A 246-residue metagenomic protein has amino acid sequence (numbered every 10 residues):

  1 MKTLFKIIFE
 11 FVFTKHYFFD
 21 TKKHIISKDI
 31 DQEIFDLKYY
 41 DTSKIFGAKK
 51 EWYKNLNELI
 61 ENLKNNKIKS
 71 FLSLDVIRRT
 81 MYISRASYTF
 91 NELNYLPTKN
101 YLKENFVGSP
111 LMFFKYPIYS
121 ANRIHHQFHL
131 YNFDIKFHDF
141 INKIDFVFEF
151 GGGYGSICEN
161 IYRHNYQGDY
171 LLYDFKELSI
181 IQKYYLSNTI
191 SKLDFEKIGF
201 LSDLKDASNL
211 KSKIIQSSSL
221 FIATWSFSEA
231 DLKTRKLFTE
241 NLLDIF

Functional and structural regions predicted by a protein language model:
M1-A48: Membrane-proximal basic amphipathic "stem/tether" segments
I45-F140: Conserved Class I S-adenosyl-L-methionine-dependent methyltransferase catalytic core
K143-G153: Conserved class I S-adenosyl-L-methionine
Y154-Y166: Conserved SAM-binding loop of SAM-dependent methyltransferases across substrates and taxa, primarily the Class I
D169-F175: Conserved SAM-binding motif I beta-strand of class I
Y184-I214: S-adenosyl-L-methionine
S219-K233: A short SAM/SAH-binding and catalytic strip from SAM-dependent methyltransferases
A230-L242: A short, conserved alpha-helix within the catalytic core of class I
